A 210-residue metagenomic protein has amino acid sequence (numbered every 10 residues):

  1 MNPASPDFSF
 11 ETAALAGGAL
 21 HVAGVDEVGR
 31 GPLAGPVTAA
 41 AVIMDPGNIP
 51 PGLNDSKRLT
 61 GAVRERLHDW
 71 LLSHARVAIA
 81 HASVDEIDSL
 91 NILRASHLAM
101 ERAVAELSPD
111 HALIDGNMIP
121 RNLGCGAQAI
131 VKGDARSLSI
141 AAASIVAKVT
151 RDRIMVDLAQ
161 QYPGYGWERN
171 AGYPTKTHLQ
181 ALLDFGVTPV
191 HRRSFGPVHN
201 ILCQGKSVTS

Functional and structural regions predicted by a protein language model:
M1-S210: RNase H-like, Mg2+-dependent phosphodiesterase core, and more generally RNA phosphate-backbone-engaging helix-loop
